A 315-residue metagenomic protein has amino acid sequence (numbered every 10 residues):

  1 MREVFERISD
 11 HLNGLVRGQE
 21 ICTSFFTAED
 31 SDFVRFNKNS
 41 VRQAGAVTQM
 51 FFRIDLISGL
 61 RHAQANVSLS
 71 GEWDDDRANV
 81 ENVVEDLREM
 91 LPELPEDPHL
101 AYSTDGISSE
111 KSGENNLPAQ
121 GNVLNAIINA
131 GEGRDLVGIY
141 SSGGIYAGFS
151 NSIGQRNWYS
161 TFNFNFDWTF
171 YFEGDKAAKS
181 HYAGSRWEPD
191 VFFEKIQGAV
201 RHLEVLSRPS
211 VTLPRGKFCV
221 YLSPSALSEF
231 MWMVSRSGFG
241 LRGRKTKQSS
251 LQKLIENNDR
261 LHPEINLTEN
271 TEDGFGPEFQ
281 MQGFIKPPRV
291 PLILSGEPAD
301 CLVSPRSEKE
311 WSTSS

Functional and structural regions predicted by a protein language model:
M1-P277, I285-K286, L294-E297: Active-site bordering "gate/hinge" segments that shape substrate access to catalytic or cofactor-binding pockets
Q282: Active-site-adjacent substrate-recognition loops and nearby beta-strands within hydrolase catalytic domains
R289: Short glycine-/small-residue-rich flexible loop motifs, especially phosphate/cofactor-binding loops
L292-S315: C-terminal, non-catalytic macromolecule-binding modules
